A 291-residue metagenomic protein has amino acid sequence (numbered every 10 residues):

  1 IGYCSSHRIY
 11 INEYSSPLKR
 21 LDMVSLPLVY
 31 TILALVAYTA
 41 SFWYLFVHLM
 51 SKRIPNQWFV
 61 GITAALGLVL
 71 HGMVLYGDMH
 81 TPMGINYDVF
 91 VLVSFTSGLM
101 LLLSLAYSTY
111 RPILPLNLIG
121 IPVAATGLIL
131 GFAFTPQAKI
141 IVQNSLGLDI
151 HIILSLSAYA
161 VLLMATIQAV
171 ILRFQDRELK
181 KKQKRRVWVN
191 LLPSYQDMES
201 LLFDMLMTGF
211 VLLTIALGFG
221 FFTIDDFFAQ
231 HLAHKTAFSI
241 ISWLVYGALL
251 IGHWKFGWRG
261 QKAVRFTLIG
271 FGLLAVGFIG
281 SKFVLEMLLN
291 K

Functional and structural regions predicted by a protein language model:
L21-Y38, A158-L162, L288: Hydrophobic transmembrane alpha-helical segments in integral membrane proteins
I32-S51: N-terminal signal-anchor/start-transfer transmembrane helix
Q57-A64, V91, L114-A125, A263-L268: Cytoplasmic-side transmembrane-helix entry/capping segments in multi-pass membrane proteins
T63-D78, I129-F132: A generic, lipid-embedded transmembrane alpha helix
S108-S157: Hydrophobic alpha-helical segments and helix pairs
F222-V245: Short alpha-helical packing/oligomerization segments
H253-L273: Interfacial loop-to-transmembrane junctions
I279-K291: Juxtamembrane boundary at the C-terminal end of a transmembrane helix
